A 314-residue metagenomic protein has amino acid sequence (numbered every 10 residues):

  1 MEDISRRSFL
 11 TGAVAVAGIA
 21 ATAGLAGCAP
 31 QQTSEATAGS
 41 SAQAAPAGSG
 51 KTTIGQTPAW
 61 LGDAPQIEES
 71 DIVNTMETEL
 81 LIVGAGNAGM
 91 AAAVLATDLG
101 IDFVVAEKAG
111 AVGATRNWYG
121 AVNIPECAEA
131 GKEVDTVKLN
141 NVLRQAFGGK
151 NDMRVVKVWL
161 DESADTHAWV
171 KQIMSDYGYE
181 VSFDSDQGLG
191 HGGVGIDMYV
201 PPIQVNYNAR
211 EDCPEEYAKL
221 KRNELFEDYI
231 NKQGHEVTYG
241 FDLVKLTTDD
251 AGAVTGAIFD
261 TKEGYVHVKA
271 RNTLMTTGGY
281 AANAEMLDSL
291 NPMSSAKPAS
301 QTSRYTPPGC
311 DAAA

Functional and structural regions predicted by a protein language model:
E2-E79: Extreme N-terminal leader/targeting segments of oxidoreductases
M76-T78, E263-N272: Core beta-strand elements of the Rossmann-like FAD/NAD(P) dinucleotide-binding domain in flavoenzyme oxidoreductases
L80-V104: N-terminal Rossmann-like FAD-binding beta1-loop-alpha1 element of flavoenzymes
I101, G110-A114, A314: Proteins synthesized as precursors that undergo proteolytic processing into mature forms
A109-G131: Conserved N-terminal glycine-rich FAD pyrophosphate-binding loop of Rossmann-like flavoproteins
N123-W159: Glycine-rich active-site loop/strand segments that organize a redox cofactor
D161-Y265, A284-E285: Conserved redox-cofactor binding core of oxidoreductases
N272-A314: Glycine-rich loop(s) and the adjacent beta-strand/alpha-helix scaffold that form part
